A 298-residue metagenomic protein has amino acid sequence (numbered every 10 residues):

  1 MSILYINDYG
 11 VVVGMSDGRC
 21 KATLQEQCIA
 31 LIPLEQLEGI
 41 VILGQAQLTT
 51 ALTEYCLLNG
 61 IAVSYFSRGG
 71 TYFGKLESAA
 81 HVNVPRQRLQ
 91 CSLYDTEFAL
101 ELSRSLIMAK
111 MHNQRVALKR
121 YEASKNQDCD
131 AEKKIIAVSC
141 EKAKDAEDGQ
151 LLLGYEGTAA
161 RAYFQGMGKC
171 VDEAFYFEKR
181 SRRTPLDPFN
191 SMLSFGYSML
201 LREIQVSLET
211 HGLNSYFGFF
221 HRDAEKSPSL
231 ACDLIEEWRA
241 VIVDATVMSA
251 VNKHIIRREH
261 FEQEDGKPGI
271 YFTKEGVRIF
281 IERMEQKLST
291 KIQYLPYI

Functional and structural regions predicted by a protein language model:
M1-S16, T23-Q25, L31, F73 (+1 more regions): Active-site helix-to-loop segments that bind/position phosphate- or nucleotide-bearing substrates and donors across
L34-L48: Extracellular/luminal Protease-associated
I40-L43, I61-S67: Short hydrophobic alpha-helical runs that function as membrane-insertion/retention elements
Q45, R68-T71, L213: An acidic- and aromatic-residue-enriched active-site/binding cleft used to recognize and process polar
T49, G70-K75: Short gly/pro/ser/thr-enriched loop/turn and capping motifs at secondary-structure boundaries
S78-H81: Short low-complexity, flexible loop/linker segments enriched in glycine and/or proline with clustered acidic
